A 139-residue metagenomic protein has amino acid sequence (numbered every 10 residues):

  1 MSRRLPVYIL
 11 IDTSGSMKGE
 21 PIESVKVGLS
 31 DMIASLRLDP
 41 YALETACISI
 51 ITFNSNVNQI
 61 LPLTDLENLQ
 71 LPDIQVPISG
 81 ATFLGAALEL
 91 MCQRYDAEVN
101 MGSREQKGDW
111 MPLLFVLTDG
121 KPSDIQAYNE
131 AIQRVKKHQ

Functional and structural regions predicted by a protein language model:
M1-L5, Q106-K107, R134-Q139: P/S/T/G-enriched low-complexity
S2-L61, L113-L117: Von Willebrand factor
L5, A34, R104-E105, Q126: P-loop NTP-binding core
P6, P62-L71: A short glycine/small-residue-enriched secondary-structure motif
K18-G19, G85, D124-Q126: Loop/helix-junction capping segments adjacent to catalytic residues or to phosphate/diphosphate-binding pockets
L29-R37, L90-N100, N129-I132: Short, well-ordered amphipathic alpha-helices
N58, L69-W110: Von Willebrand factor
G102, G120-Q139: VWA/integrin I-like adhesion module and closely mimicked acidic/polar interface patches used
